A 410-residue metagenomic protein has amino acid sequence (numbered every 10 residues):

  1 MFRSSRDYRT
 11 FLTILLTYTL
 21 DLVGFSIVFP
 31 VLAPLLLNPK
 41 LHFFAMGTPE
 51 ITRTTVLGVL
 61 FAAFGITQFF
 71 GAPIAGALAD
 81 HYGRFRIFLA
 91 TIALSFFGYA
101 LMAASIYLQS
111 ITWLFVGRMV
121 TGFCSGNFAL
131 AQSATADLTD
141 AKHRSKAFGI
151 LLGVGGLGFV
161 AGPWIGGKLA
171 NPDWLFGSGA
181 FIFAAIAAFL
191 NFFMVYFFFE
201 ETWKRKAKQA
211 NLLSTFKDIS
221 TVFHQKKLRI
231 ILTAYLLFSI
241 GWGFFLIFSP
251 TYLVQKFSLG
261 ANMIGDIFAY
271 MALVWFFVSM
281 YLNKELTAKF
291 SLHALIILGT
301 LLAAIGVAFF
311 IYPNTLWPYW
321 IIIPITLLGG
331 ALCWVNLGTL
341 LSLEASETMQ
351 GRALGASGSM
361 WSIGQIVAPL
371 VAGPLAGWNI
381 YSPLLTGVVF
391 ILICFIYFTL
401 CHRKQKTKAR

Functional and structural regions predicted by a protein language model:
M1-D7, E200-T233: Juxtamembrane intracellular "pre-TM" segments in multi-pass secondary transporters
T19, G98, S110-G126, P318-L332: Hydrophobic core of transmembrane alpha-helices in multi-pass small-molecule transporters, especially MFS/SLC-type
P30-T54, I247-M263: Short amphipathic helix-loop junctions that connect adjacent transmembrane helices in Major Facilitator Superfamily/SLC
F70-G83, A170, V278-S291, A376: Helix-to-loop junctions at the C-terminal end of transmembrane segments in multipass secondary transporters
A93-L108, L301-N314: C-terminal ends and interior cores of transmembrane alpha-helices in multi-pass membrane transporters/permeases
G117-V154: Cytoplasmic helix-loop-helix junction between adjacent transmembrane helices in 12-TM secondary transporters
I264-L286: Transmembrane alpha-helices of Major Facilitator/SLC transporters
H293-L337: C-terminal transmembrane helical hairpin of 12-TM major facilitator-type secondary transporters
